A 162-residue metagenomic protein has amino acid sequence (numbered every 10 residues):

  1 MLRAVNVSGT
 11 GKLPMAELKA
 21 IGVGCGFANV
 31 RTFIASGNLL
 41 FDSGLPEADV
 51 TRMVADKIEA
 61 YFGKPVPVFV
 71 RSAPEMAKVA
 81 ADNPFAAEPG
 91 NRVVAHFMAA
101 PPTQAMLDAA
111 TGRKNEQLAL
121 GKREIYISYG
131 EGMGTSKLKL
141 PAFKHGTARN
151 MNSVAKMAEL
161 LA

Functional and structural regions predicted by a protein language model:
M1-S36, L40-A162: Surface-exposed, charge/polar-rich loops and edge strands
